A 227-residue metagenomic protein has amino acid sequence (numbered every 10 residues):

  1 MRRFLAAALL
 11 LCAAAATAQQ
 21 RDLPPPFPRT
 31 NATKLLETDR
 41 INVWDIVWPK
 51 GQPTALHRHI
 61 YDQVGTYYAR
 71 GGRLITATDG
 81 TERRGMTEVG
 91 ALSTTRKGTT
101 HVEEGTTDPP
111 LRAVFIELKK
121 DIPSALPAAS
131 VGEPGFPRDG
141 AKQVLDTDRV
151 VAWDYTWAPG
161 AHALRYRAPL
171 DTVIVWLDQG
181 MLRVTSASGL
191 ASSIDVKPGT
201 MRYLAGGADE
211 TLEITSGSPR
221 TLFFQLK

Functional and structural regions predicted by a protein language model:
M1-A6: Bacterial N-terminal signal peptides that target proteins for export
L9-A18: Hydrophobic h-region of N-terminal signal peptides that target proteins for export in Gram-negative bacteria
Q19-P25: Cleaved targeting-peptide boundary
P28-L56, I60-G65, G135-I174: A short glycine-rich, His/Asp/Glu-containing loop-to-beta-strand
E37, D79-K97, L190-G207: Short acidic-glycine-tyrosine-enriched beta hairpin
I60-D79, A168-S188: Glycine- and acidic-residue-biased ligand/ion/polar-headgroup-sensing regions
K97-K119, Q179, A205-K227: Ligand-binding loop in jelly-roll beta-barrel domains
E104-R149: Surface-exposed beta-loop interaction hotspot
